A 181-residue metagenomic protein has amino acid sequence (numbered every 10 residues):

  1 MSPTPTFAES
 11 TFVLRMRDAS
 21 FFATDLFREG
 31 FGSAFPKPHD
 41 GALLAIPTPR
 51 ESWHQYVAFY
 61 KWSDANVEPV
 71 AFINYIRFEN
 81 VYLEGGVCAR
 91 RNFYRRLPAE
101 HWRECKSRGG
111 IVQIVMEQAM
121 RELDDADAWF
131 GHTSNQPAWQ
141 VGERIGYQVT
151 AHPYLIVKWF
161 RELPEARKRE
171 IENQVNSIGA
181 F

Functional and structural regions predicted by a protein language model:
M1-F21: Long, low-complexity, intrinsically disordered N-terminal extensions of eukaryotic proteins, enriched
M1-F7, D125-F181: Terminal substrate-recognition subdomain of acyl/acetyltransferases
V13, Y56-K61, Y154-W159: Short beta-strand element of the conserved SAM-dependent methyltransferase core
M16-F21, L26-N92: A conserved beta-strand-loop-helix scaffold within acyl/acetyltransferase catalytic domains
A23-F27, P47-W53, P98-H101, D124-W129 (+1 more regions): A generic short-segment signal for beta-strand/edge and adjacent turn/coil regions
F35-H39, R96-L97, C105-S107, A151-I156 (+1 more regions): Short, surface-exposed linear patches
A45-P47, E104-C105, M116-E117, F160-E165: Short C-terminal domain-edge/linker segments immediately following a structured domain
N80-G146, T150: Acyl-donor binding region in acyl/amide transferases
